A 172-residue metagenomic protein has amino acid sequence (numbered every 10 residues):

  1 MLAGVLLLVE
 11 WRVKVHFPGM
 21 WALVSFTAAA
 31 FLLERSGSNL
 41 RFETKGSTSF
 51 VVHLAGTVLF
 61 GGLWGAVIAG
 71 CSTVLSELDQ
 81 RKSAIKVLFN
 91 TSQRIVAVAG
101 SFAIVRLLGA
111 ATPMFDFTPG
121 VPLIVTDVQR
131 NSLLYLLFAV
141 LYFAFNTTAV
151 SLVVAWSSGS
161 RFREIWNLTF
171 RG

Functional and structural regions predicted by a protein language model:
M1-G172: Short helix-perturbing small/polar motifs within transmembrane alpha-helices
